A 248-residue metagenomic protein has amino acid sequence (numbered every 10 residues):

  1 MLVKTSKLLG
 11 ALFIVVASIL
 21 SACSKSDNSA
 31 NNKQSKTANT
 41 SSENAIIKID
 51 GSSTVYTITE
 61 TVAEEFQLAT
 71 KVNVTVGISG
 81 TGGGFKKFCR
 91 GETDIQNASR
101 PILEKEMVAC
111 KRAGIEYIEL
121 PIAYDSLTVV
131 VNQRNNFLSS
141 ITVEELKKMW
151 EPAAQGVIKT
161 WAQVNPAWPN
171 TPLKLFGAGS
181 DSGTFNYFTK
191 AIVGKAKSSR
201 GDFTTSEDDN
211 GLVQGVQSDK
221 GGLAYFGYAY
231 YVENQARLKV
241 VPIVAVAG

Functional and structural regions predicted by a protein language model:
M1-G10: Bacterial N-terminal signal peptides that target proteins for export
C23-G248: Flexible loop/hinge segments at secondary-structure junctions
